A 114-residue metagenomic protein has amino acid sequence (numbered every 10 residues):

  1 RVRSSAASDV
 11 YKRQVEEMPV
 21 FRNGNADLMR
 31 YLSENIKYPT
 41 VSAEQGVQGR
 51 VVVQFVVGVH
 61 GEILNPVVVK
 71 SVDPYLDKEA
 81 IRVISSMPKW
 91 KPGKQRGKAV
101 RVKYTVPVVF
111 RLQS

Functional and structural regions predicted by a protein language model:
R1-A7, Y11: Single conserved hydrophobic/aromatic residue that forms the stacking wall/gate of nucleotide- or nucleobase-binding
V15-V20, P66-V67: Second-shell loop/turn segments in exported
M18-Q54, E79-S114: Short proline/glycine- and basic residue-enriched helix-capping loop/turn segments at helix->loop/beta transitions
G58, I63, K94: Short, acidic, Ser/Thr-enriched surface-loop or helix-capping motifs
H60, S71, V109-Q113: Short coil/turn motifs at secondary-structure junctions
V69-L76, P107: A short acidic/small-residue loop/turn micro-motif
